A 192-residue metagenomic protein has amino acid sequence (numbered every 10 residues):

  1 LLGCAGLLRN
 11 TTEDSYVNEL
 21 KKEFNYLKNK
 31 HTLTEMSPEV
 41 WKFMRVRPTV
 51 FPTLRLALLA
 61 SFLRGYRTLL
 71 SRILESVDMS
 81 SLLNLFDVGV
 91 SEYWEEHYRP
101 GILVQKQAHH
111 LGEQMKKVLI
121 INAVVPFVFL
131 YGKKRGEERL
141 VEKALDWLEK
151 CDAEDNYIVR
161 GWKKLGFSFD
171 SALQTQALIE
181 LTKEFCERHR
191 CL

Functional and structural regions predicted by a protein language model:
L1-Q176: Hydrophobic, aromatic-lined core segments that form the binding pocket/scaffold for planar heteroaromatic ligands
A177-L192: Cysteine-cluster motifs in flexible loop/terminal segments that predominantly coordinate metals
